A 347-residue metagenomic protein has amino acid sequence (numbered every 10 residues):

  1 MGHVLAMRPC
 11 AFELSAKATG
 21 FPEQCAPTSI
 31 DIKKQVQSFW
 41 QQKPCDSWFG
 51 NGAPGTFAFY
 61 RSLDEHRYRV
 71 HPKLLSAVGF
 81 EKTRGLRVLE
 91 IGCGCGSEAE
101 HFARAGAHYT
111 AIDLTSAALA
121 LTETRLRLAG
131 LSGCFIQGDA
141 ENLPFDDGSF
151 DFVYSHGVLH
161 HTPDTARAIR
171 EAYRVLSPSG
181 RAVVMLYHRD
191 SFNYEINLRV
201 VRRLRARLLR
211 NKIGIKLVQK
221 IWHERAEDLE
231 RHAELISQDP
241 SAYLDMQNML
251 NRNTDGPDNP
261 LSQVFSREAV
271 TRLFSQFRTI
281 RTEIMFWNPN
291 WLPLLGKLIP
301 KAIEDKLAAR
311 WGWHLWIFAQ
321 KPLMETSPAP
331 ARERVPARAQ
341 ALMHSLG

Functional and structural regions predicted by a protein language model:
G2-R61: N-terminal, positively charged/glycine-rich alpha-helical extensions of SAM-dependent methyltransferases
L5, R199, Q219-G347: A C-terminal cap/extension of S-adenosyl-L-methionine-dependent methyltransferases that defines the acceptor-substrate
F57-L86: Conserved alpha-helix/loop element of class I SAM-dependent methyltransferases that forms part of the SAM/SAH-binding
L86-N142: Class I SAM-dependent methyltransferase SAM/SAH-binding core
E141-F152: A short acidic, Gly/Pro-enriched loop at the edge of an enzyme's catalytic core that lines a small-molecule cofactor
F152-P163: A short SAM/SAH-binding and catalytic strip from SAM-dependent methyltransferases
A166-P178: A short glycine-rich, Lys/Arg-flanked "PGG" loop and its adjoining helix->strand segment in the class I
R181-D239: Conserved class I S-adenosyl-L-methionine
